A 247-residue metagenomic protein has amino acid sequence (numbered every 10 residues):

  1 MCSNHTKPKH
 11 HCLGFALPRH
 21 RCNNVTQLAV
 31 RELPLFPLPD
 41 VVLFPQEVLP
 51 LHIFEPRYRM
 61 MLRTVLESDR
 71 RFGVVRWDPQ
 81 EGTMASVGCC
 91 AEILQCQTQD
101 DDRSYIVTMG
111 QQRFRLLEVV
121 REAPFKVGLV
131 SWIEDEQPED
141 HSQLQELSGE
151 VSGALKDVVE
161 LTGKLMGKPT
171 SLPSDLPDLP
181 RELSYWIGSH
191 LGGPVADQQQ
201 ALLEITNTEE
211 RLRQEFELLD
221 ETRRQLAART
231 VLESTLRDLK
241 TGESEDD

Functional and structural regions predicted by a protein language model:
S3-N23: Intrinsically disordered, low-complexity segments enriched in serine/proline and basic residues
C22-D247: N-terminal low-complexity, acidic/polar interaction/targeting segments
